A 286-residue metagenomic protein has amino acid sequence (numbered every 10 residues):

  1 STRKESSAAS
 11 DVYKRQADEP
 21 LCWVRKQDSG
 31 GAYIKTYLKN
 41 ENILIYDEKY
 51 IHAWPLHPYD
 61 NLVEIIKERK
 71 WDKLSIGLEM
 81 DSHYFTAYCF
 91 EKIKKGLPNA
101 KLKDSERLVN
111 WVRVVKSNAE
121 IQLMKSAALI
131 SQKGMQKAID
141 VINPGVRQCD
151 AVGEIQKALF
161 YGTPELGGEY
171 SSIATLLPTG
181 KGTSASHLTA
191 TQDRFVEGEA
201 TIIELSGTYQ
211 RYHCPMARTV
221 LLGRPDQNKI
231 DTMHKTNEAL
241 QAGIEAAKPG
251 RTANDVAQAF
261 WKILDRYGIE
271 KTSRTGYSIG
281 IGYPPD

Functional and structural regions predicted by a protein language model:
S1-D286: Active-site neighborhoods and metal-handling regions in enzymes and metal-associated proteins
